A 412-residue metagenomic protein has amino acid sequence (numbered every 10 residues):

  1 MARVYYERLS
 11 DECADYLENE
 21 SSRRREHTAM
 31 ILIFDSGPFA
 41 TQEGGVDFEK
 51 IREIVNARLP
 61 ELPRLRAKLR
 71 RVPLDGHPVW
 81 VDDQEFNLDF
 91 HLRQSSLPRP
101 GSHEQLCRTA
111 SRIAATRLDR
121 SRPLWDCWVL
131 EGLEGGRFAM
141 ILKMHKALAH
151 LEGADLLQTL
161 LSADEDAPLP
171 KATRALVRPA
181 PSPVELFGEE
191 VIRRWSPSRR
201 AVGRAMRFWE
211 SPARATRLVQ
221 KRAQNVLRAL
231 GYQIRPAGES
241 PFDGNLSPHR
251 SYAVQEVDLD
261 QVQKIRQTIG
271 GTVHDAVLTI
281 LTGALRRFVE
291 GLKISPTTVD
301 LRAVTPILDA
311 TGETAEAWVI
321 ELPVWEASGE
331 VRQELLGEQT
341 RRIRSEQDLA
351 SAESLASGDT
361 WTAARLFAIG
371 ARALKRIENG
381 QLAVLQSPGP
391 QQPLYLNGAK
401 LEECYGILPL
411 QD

Functional and structural regions predicted by a protein language model:
M1-C13, I31-V46, K50-D412: Soluble acyl-CoA-dependent acyltransferase catalytic core bearing the H(X)4D motif
D11-R23: Acidic, low-complexity proline/glycine-rich segments
